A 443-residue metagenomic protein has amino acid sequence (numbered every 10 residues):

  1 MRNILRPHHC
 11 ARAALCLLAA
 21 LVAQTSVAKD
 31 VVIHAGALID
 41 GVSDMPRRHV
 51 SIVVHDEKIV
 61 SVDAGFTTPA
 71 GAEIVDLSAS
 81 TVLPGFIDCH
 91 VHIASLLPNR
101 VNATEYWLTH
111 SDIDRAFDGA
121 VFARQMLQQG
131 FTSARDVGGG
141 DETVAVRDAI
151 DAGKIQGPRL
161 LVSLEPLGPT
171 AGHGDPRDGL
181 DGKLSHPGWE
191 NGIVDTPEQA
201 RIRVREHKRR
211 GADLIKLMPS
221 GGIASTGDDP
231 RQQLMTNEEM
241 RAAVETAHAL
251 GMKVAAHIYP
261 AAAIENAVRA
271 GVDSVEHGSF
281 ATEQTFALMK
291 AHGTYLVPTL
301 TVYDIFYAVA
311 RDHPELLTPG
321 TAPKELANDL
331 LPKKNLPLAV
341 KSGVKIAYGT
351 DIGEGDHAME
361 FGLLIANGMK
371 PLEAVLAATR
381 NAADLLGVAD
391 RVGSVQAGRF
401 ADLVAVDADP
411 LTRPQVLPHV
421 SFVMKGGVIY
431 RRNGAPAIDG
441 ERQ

Functional and structural regions predicted by a protein language model:
L38, V42-L83: Histidine-rich, glycine-flanked metal-binding segment
L77-A152, T170-G174, E238, A262 (+1 more regions): Metal-associated gating/positioning segment near the N- to mid-region
I93-R115, R124, T170-W189, I223-N237 (+1 more regions): Active-site gating loops and adjacent loop-to-helix segments of metal-dependent hydrolytic enzymes
L97-R100, H173, T226-G227, I264-A270 (+5 more regions): Histidine/acidic-residue-rich catalytic or RNA/ligand-binding cores of hydrolases and nuclease-related proteins
E105-W107, A249, P319-P410: His/Asp/Glu-enriched, well-ordered alpha-helical/loop segment that forms or immediately abuts the divalent-metal
D118-T143, Q156-P166, A212-S225, K253 (+2 more regions): Divalent metal-dependent hydrolysis catalytic cores, especially in the metallo-beta-lactamase
Q199-L296, L326-K345: Histidine/acidic residue-rich metal-binding segments in metalloenzymes
A378-R380, D384, A397-E441: C-terminal cap of metal-dependent C-N hydrolases
